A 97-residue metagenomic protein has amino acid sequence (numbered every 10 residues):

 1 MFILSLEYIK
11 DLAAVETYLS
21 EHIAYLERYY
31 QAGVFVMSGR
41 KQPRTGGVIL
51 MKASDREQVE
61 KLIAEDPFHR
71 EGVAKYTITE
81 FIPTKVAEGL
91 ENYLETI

Functional and structural regions predicted by a protein language model:
M1-I97: Conserved, structured core segments of small domains
